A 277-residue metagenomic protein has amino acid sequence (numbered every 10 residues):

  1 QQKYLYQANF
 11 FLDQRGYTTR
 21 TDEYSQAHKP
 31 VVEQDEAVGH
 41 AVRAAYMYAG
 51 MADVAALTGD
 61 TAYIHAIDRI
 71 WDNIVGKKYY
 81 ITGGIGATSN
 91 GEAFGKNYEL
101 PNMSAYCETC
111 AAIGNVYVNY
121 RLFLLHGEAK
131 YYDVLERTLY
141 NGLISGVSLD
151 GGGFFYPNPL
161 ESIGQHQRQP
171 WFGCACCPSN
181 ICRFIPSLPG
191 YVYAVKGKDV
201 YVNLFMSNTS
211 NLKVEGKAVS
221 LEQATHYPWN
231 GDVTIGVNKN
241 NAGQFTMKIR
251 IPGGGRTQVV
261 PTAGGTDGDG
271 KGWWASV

Functional and structural regions predicted by a protein language model:
Q1-V277: Glycan-recognition and catalytic cores of secretory/periplasmic carbohydrate-active enzymes
